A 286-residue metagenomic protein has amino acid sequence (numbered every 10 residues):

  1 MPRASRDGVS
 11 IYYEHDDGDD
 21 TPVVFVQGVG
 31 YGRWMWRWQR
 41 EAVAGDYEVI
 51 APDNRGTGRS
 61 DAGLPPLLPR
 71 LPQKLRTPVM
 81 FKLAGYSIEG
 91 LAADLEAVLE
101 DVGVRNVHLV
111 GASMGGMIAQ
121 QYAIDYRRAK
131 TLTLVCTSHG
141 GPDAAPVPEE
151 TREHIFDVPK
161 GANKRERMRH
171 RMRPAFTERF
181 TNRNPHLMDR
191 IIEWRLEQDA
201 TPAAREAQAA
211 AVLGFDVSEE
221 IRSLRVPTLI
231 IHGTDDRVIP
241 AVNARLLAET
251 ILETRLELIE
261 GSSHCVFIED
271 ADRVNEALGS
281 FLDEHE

Functional and structural regions predicted by a protein language model:
S5-R76: Conserved HGGG/HGGXW glycine-rich cap/lid loop of the alpha/beta-hydrolase fold
A51, R55-V110: Active-site loop/oxyanion-hole signature of alpha/beta-hydrolase fold enzymes
G111, G115, A119: Gly/Ala-rich beta-loop-alpha elbow adjacent to hydrolase catalytic centers
Q120, I124-D125, L132-G161: Flexible "cap/lid" loop of the alpha/beta hydrolase fold
D143-A144, R165-L213, E220: Conserved alpha/beta-hydrolase catalytic His-Asp/Glu region
L224, I230-H232, D236: Short beta-strand/loop motif that positions the catalytic acidic residue of the alpha/beta-hydrolase fold
R237-N243: Conserved alpha/beta-hydrolase "acid-adjacent" motif
T254-E286: Catalytic active-site module of serine/aspartate enzymes centered on a nucleophile-bearing elbow/loop
